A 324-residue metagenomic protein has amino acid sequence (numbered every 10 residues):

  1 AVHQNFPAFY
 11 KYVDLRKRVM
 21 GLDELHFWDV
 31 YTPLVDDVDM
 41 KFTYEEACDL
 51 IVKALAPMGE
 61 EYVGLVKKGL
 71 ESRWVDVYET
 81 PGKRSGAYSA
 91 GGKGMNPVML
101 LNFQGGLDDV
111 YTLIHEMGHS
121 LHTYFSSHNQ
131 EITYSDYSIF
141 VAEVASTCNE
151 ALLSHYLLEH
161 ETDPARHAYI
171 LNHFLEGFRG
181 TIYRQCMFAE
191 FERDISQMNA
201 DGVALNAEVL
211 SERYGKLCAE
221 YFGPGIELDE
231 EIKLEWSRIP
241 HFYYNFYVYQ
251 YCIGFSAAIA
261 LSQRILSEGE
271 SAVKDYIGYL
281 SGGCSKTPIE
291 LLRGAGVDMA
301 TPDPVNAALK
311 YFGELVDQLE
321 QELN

Functional and structural regions predicted by a protein language model:
A1-V98: Contiguous, non-catalytic segments that form substrate-binding/exosite surfaces or channel walls
V2-Y10, D49, V144-T147, E212-G215 (+3 more regions): Generic structural signal for well-ordered, non-transmembrane alpha-helical segments in soluble/cytosolic regions
P7-K17, G118-H128, T147-P164: Long, well-ordered alpha-helical segments
R18-D29, L113, L121, E159-E161 (+1 more regions): C-terminal, non-catalytic "cap/extension" segments appended to globular domains
V30-M40, A56, E60, G94-L107 (+4 more regions): Glycine- and acidic
K53, P57-G64, A90, H119 (+2 more regions): Conserved helix-loop functional segments at active or binding sites
L101-S126, S146, A151, F191 (+1 more regions): Active-site recognition of the HExxH zinc-binding catalytic motif
Y137-R166, F174-E176, G180, G254: Post-HExxH zinc-binding segment in Zn-dependent metallohydrolases
